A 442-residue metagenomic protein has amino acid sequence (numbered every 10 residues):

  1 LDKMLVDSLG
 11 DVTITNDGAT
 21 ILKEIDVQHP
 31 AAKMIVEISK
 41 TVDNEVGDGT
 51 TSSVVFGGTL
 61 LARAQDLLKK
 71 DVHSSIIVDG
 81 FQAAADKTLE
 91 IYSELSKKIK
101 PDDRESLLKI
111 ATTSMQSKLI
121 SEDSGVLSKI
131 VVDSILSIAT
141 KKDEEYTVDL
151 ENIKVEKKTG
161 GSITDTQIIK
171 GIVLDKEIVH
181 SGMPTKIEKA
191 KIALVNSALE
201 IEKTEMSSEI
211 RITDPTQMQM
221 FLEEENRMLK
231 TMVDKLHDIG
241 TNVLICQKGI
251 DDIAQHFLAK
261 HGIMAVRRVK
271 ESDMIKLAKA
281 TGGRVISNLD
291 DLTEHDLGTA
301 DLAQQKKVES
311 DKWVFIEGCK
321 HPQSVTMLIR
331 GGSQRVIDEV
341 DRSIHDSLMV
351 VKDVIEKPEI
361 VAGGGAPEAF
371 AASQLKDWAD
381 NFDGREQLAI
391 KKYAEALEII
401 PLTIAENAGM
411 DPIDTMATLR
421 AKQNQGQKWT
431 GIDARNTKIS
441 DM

Functional and structural regions predicted by a protein language model:
L1-D2, T41-L60, E122-D133, P358-A371: Conserved phosphate/anionic-ligand binding catalytic regions in large, soluble enzymes, centered on
L1-T20, A85-G332, E339, G426 (+1 more regions): Extended amphipathic alpha-helical scaffolds
L1-T59: N-terminal cofactor/phosphate-binding cores enriched in small/glycine residues, especially glycine-rich loops such as
T20-I25, S39-G49, S75, S114-S121 (+2 more regions): A short glycine/serine-rich beta->alpha loop
I21-D26, H73-I77, P215-E224, D338 (+1 more regions): Flexible beta-alpha connector loops of hexameric P-loop NTPases
V27, D43-S53, G57, D66 (+2 more regions): Hydrophobic, well-structured modules enriched for small/aliphatic residues and gly/pro motifs, marking either
A64-Q65, L89-Y92, I135, A139 (+4 more regions): A structural signal for well-ordered alpha-helices, especially hydrophobic packing surfaces of coiled-coils
V325-L328, G332-M442: Extended, low-charge hydrophobic alpha-helical regions
